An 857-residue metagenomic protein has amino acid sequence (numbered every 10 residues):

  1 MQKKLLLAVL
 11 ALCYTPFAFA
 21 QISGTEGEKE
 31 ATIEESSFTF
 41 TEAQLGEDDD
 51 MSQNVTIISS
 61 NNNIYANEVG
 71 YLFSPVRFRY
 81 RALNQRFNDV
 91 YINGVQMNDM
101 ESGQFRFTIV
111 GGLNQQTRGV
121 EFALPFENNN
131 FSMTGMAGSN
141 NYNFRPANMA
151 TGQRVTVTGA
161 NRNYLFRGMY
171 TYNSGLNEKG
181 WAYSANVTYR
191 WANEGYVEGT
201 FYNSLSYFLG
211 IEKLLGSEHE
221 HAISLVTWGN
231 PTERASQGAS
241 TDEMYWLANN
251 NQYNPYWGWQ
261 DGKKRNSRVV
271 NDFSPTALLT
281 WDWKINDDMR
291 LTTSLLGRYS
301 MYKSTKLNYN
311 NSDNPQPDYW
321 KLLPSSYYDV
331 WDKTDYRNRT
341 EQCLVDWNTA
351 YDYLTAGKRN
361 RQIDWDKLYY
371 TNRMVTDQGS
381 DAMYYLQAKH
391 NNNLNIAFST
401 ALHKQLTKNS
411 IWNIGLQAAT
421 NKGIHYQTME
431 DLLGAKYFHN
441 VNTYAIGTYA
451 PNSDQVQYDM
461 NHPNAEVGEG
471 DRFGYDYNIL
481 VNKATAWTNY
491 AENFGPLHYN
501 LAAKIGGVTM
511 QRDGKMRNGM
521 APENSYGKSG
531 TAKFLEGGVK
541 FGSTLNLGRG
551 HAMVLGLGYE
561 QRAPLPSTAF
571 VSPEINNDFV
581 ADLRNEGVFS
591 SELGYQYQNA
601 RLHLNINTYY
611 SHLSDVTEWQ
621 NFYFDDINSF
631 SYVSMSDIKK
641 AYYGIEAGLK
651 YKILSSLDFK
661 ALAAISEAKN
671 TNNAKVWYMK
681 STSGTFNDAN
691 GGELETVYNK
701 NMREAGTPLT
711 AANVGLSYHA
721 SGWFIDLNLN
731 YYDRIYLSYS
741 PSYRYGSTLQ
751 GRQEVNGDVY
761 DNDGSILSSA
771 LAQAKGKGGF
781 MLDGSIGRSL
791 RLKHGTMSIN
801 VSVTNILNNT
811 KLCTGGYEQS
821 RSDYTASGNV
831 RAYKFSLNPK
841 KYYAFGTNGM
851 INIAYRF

Functional and structural regions predicted by a protein language model:
Q21, F659, N730-Q753, V759 (+2 more regions): C-terminal beta-signal and adjacent terminal beta-strands/loops of Gram-negative outer-membrane beta-barrel proteins
I58, I64-E68, V95-F126, N143-R145 (+3 more regions): Short acidic/polar hinge/loop motifs at secondary-structure boundaries that mediate gating or recognition
G159-A192, Y196-Q237, V269, S274-I285 (+2 more regions): Transmembrane beta-barrel wall of Gram-negative outer-membrane proteins
S217, A222-T280, K303-A388, P451-G468 (+1 more regions): Acidic/polar loop-and-plug regions of large Gram-negative outer-membrane beta-barrel proteins
A239, V456-Q457, N461-E466, T509-M510 (+9 more regions): Surface-exposed extracellular loop regions of Gram-negative outer-membrane beta-barrel proteins, predominantly
P255-T276, T280, S529-G538, Q561-S614 (+3 more regions): Outer-membrane beta-barrel signature, preferentially recognizing the C-terminal barrel domain of Gram-negative
Y385, I411-G548, P573, K675: Signature of Gram-negative outer-membrane beta-barrel scaffolds
Y610-H612, S631-Y743, A854-R856: Gram-negative outer-membrane beta-barrel transporters
